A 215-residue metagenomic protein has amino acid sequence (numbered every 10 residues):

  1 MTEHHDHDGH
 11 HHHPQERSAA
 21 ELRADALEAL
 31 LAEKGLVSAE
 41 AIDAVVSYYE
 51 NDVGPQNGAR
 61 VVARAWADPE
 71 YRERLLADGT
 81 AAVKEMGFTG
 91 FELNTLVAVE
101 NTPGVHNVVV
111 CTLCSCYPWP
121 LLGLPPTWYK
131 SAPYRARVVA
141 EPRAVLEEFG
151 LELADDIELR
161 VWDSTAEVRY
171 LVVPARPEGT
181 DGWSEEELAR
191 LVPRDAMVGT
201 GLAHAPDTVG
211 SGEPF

Functional and structural regions predicted by a protein language model:
T2-F215: Terminal, compositionally biased segments used for targeting/anchoring and flexible tails
